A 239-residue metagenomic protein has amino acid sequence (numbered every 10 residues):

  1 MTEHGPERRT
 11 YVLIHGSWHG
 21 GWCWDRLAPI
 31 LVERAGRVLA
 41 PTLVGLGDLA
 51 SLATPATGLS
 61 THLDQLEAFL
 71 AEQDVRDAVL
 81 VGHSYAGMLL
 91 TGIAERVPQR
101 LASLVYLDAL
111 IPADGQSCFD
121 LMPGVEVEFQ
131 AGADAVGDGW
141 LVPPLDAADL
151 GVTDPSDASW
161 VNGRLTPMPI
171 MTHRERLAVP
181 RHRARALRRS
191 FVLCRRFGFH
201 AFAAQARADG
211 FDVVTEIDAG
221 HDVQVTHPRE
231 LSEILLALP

Functional and structural regions predicted by a protein language model:
E7-A50: Conserved HGGG/HGGXW glycine-rich cap/lid loop of the alpha/beta-hydrolase fold
R26, G92-R96: Active-site signature of alpha/beta-hydrolase-fold catalytic machinery across serine- and Asp/Cys-nucleophile hydrolases
R37, L43-A78, E95-R96, F119-P123: Active-site loop/oxyanion-hole signature of alpha/beta-hydrolase fold enzymes
T42, V79, A102-V105: Residue in the alpha/beta-hydrolase core beta-strand immediately N-terminal to the catalytic nucleophile
V81-G82, A86, L90: Gly/Ala-rich beta-loop-alpha elbow adjacent to hydrolase catalytic centers
E95, Q99-L101, V105-V142, T172-H173 (+2 more regions): Flexible "cap/lid" loop of the alpha/beta hydrolase fold
G137-A184: Conserved alpha/beta-hydrolase catalytic His-Asp/Glu region
P167-P228, E233: Conserved serine/cysteine hydrolase catalytic core
